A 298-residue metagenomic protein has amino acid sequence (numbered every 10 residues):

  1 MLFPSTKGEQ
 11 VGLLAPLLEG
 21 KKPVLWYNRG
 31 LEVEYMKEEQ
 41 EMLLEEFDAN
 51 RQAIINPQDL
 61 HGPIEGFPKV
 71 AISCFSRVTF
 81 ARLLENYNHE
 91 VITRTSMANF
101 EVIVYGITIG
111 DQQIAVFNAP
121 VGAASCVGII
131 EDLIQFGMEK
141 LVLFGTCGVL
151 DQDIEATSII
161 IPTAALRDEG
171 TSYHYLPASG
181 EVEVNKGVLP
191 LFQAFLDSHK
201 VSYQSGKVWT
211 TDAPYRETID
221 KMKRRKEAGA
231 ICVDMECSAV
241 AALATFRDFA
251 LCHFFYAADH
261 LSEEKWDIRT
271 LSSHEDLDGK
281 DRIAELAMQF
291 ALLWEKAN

Functional and structural regions predicted by a protein language model:
K7-G8, L25: Glycine-biased, low-complexity coil/linker segments
E9-V11, A15-P16: Targeting/processing segments of secretory and organellar proteins
G20-K22, W26-V142, G148-N298: Accessory terminal and edge-of-domain segments that mediate assembly/interaction and cofactor placement around
